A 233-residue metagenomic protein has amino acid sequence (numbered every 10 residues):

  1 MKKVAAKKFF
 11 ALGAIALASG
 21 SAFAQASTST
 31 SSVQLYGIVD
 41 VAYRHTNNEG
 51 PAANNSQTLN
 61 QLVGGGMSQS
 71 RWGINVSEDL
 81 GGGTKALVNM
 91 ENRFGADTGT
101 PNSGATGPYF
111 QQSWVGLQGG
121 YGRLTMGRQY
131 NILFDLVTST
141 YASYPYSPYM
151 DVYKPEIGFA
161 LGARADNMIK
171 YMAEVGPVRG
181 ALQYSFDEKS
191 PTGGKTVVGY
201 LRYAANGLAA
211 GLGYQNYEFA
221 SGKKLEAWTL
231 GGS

Functional and structural regions predicted by a protein language model:
M1-T28: Cleavable N-terminal export/targeting peptides
A26-T46, T58-S185, G193, R202-N206: Outer membrane beta-barrel
G82, K189-P191, A220-G222: Short glycine/serine/proline-enriched coil/turn segments at secondary-structure junctions
Q183-D187, Q215-Y217: Short strand-loop junctions, especially beta-strand C-caps/beta-turns that link beta-sheets to coils or alpha-helices
V197-S233: Detector for outer-membrane/organellar transmembrane beta-barrel domains, recognizing the amphipathic beta-strand
